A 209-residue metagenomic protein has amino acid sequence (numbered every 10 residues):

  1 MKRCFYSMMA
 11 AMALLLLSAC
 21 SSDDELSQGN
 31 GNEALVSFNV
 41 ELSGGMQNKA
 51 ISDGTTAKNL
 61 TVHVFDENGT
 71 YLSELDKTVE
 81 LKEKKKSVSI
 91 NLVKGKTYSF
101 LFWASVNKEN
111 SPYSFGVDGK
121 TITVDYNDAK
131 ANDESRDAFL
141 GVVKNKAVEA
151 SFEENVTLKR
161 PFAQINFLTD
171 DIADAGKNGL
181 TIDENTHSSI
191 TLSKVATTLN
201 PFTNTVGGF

Functional and structural regions predicted by a protein language model:
M1-M8: Bacterial N-terminal signal peptides that target proteins for export
M9, L26-S27, G69, D128 (+4 more regions): Low-complexity, compositionally biased segments
L16-A19: C-terminal motif of bacterial Sec signal peptides marking the signal peptidase cleavage site
S21-D24: Bacterial signal peptide processing site
S27-E33: Intrinsic-disorder/low-complexity linker and hinge segments
E33-A175: Short, low-hydrophobicity acidic/polar segments
Q164, L168-F209: Short helix-loop boundary/capping segments
